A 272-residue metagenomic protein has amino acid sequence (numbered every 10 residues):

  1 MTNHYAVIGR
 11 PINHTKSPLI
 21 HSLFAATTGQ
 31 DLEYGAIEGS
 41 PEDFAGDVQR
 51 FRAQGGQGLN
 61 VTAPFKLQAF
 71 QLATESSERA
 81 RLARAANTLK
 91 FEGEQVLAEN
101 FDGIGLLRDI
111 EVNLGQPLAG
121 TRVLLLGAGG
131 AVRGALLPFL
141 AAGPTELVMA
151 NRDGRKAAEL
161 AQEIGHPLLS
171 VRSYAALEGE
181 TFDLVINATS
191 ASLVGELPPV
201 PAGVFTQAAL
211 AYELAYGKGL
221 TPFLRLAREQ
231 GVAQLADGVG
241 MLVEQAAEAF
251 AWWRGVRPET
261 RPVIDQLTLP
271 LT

Functional and structural regions predicted by a protein language model:
T2-L114: Phosphate/diphosphate ligand-binding glycine-rich loop within oxidoreductases
G9, N100-G103, I110, L114 (+2 more regions): Glycine-rich adenosine-cofactor-binding loop
I12-N13, G154-R155, K218: Helix N-cap at the beta1-alpha1 junction of Rossmann-like dinucleotide-binding domains, i.e., the first residues
S22, A26-T27, D31-I37, L107-L125 (+3 more regions): Mobile, glycine- and charge-enriched loop segments and immediately flanking short secondary-structure elements within
T62-F70, G129-A131, S190-L193, G217: Short glycine-rich anion-binding loops that position phosphate/pyrophosphate groups of nucleotides and phosphorylated
G120, L214-T272: Adenosine-phosphate binding glycine-rich loop
P144-I164: NAD(P)-binding Rossmann-fold cofactor-contacting core
H166-L235, G240: Rossmann-like adenosine-cofactor binding region
